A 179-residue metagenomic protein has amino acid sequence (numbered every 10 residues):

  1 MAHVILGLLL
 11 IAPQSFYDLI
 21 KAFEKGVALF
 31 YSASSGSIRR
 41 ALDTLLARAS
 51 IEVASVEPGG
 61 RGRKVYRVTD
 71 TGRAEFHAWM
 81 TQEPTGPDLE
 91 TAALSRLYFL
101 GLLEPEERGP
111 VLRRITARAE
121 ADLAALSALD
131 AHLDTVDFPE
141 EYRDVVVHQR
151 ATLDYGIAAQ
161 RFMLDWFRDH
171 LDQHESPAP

Functional and structural regions predicted by a protein language model:
M1-A93: Basic helix-turn-helix/winged-helix DNA-binding cores and closely related short helical interaction motifs
S37, E57, K64, V146-I157: Alpha-helical scaffold segments that form or flank carboxylate-/histidine-based iron centers
A78-A124: Amphipathic alpha-helical dimerization/coiled-coil segments that flank or bridge DNA-binding/regulatory modules
G109, T116, E120-L123, D130 (+4 more regions): Heptad-repeat amphipathic alpha-helical coiled-coil interaction surface used for oligomerization/assembly
L129-A151: Acidic interhelical loop/turn segments
D169-P179: Long amphipathic alpha-helical coiled-coil segments
